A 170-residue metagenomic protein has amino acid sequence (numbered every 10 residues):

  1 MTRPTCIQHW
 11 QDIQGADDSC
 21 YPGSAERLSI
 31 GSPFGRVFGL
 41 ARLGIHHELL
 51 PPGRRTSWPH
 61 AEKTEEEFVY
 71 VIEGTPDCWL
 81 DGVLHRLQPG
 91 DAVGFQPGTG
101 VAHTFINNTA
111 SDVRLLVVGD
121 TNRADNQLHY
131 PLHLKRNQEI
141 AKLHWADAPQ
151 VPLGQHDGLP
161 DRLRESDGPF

Functional and structural regions predicted by a protein language model:
M1-R42, H129-Y130, L134-F170: A short, N-terminal "cap"/entry segment at the start of jelly-roll beta-barrel domains of the cupin/DSBH fold
L28-P33, H46-E62, G100: Conserved short histidine dyad/triad with adjacent acidic residue
I30, A41-H46, E65-E67, G74 (+2 more regions): A generic structural signal for short beta-strands and their flanking turns/coil linkers
H47-P51, A61-W79, V118-D120: Short, conserved beta-strand element in jelly-roll/cupin
S57, H85, N126-L128: Short beta-strand segments
G74, G90, F105: Short hydrophobic/aromatic patches on the structural cores and recognition surfaces of FHA
G82-P97: Short acidic-glycine-tyrosine-enriched beta hairpin
P97-D125: Ligand-binding loop in jelly-roll beta-barrel domains
